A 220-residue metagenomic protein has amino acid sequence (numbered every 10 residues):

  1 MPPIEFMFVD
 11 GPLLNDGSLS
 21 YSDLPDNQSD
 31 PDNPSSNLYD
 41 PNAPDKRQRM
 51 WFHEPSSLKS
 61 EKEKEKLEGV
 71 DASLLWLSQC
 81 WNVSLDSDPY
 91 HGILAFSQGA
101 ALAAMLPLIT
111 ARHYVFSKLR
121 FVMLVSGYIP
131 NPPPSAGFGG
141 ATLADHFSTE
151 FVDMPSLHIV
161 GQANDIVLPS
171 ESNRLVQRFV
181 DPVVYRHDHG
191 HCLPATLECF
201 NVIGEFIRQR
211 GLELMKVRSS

Functional and structural regions predicted by a protein language model:
M1-P89: Serine-hydrolase catalytic machinery in alpha/beta-hydrolase-like enzymes
H91-A103: Gly/Ala-rich beta-loop-alpha elbow adjacent to hydrolase catalytic centers
A100-H113: Short glycine-enriched nucleophile-adjacent loop and the immediately C-terminal alpha-helix near the catalytic center
Y114-P133: A conserved short beta-strand
P130-N131, Q162-V167, G190-C192: Acidic catalytic loop of the alpha/beta-hydrolase fold
G137-F138, L168-Q177: Short alpha-helix in the alpha/beta-hydrolase fold that links the catalytic acid
F151-V152, S156-V160, N164: Short beta-strand/loop motif that positions the catalytic acidic residue of the alpha/beta-hydrolase fold
D181-S220: C-terminal catalytic histidine-bearing segment of alpha/beta-hydrolase fold enzymes
